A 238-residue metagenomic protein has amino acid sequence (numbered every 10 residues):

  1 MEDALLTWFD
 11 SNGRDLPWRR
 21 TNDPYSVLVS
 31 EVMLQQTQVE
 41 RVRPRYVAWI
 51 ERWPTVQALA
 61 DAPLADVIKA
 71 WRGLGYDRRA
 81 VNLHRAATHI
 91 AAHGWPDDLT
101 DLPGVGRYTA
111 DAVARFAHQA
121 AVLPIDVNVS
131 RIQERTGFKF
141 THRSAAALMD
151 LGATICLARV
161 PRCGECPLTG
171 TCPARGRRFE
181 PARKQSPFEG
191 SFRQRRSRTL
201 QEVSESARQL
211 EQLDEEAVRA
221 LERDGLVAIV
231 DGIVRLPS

Functional and structural regions predicted by a protein language model:
D3-A4, W8-R196, E202-V218, D224 (+1 more regions): Catalytic cores of DNA base-excision repair glycosylases
V230-S238: Short, cationic-aromatic polyanion-contact patches
